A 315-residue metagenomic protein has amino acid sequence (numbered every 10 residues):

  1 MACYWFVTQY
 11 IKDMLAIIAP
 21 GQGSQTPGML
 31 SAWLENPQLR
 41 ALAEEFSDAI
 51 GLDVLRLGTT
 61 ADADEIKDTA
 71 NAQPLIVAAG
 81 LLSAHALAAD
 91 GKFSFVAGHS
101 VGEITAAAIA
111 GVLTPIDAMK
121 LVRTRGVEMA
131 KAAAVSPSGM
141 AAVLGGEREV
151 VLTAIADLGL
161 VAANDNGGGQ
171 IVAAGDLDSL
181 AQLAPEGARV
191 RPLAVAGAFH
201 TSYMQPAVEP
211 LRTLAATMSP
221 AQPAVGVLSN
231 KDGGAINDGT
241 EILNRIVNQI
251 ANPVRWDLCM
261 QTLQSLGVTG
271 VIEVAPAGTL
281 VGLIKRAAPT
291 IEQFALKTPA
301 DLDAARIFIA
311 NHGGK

Functional and structural regions predicted by a protein language model:
T8-V150, L193, G270-A300, A304: FabD-like malonyl-/acyl-CoA
Q22-S24, I50-L52, D62, A110-P253: Alpha/beta catalytic cores of group-transfer enzymes, especially the acyltransferase/condensing modules of polyketide
Y203, L302-F308: Short, charged, surface-exposed secondary-structure boundary motifs
L263: Small/polar (Gly/Ser/Thr/Ala-rich) solvent-exposed segments that form structured loops/beta-strands/short helices used
I307-K315: Generic C-terminal helix-cap and adjacent flexible tail
